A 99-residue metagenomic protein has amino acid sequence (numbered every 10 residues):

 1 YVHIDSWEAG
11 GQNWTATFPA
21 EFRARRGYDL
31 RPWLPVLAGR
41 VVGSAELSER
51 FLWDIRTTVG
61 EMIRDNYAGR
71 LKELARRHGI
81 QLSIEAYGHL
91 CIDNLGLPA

Functional and structural regions predicted by a protein language model:
Y1-A99: Catalytic-domain carbohydrate-binding cleft regions of carbohydrate-active enzymes
